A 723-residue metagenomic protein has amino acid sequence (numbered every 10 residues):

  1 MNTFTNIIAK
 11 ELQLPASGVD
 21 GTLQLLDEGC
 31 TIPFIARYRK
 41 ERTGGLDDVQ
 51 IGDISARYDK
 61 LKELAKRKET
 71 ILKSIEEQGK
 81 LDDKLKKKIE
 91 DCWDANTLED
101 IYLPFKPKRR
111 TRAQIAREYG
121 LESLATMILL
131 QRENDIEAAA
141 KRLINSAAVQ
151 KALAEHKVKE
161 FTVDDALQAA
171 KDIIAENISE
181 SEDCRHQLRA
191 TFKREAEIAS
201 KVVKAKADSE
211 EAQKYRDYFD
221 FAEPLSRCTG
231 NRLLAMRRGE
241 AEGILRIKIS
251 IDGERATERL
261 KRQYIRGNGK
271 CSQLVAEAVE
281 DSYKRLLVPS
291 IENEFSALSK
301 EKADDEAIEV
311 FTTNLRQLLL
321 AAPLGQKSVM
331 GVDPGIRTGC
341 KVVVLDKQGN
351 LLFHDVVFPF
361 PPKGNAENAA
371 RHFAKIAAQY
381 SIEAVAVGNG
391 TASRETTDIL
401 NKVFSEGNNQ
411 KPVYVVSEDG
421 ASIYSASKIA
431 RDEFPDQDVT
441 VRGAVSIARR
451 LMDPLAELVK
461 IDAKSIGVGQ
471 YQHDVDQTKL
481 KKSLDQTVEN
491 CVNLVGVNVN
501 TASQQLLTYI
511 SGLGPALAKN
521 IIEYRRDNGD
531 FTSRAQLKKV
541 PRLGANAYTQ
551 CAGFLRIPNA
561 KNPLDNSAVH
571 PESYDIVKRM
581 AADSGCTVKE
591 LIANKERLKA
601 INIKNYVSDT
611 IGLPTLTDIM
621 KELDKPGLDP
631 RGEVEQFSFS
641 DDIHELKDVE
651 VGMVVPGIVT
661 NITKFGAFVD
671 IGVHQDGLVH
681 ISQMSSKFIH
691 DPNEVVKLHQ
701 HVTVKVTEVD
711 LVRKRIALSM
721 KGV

Functional and structural regions predicted by a protein language model:
V19, A56, H354-P361, A384 (+7 more regions): Short beta-alpha connecting loops at secondary-structure transitions that line or flank enzyme active sites
Q24-D27, P104, I115-E118, A235-G239 (+15 more regions): Replace "in large, NTP-powered and nucleic-acid-processing enzymes" with "in large, NTP-powered factors and other
T31-I32, D47-K157, F353, L494-E633 (+3 more regions): Accessory alpha-helical DNA-binding modules that contact the DNA backbone or grooves
Y38-K40, L129, D252, P334 (+11 more regions): Short, ordered loop/turn segments at secondary-structure junctions
Q50-D53, K60, L64-S74, Q78-G331 (+2 more regions): Duplex nucleic acid-engaging cores and interfaces of nucleic-acid transaction enzymes
T97, Y414, G420-A421, S425-V495 (+1 more regions): Long, charge-rich intrinsically disordered scaffolds of nucleic-acid metabolism proteins
I144-K159, F221-A222, T257-G269, Q273-L287 (+4 more regions): Low-complexity, acidic/Ser/Thr- and charged residue-rich accessory regions of DNA metabolism proteins
A190-E197, V332-I336, G390-A392, V416-I423 (+5 more regions): A glycine-rich phosphate-binding loop feature that marks nucleotide/adenosyl-phosphate handling sites
